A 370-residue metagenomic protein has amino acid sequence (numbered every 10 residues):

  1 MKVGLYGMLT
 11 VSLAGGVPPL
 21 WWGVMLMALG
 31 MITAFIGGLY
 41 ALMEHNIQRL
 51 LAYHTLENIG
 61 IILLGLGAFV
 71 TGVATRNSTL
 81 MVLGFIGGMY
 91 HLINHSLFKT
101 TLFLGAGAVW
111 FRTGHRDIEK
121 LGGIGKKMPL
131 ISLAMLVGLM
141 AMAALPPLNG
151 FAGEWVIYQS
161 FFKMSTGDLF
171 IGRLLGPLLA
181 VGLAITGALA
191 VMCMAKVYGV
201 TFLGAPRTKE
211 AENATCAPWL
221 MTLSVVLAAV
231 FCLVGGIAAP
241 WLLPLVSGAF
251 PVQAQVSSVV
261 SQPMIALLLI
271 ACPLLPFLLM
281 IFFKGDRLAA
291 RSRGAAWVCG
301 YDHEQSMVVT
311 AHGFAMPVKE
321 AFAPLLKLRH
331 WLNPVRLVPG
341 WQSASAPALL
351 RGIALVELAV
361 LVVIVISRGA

Functional and structural regions predicted by a protein language model:
M1-N213: Hydrophobic transmembrane alpha-helices and their helix-loop junctions in integral membrane proteins
G87, H91, S224, A228 (+1 more regions): Pore-lining and gate-forming transmembrane alpha-helices of multi-pass membrane transport proteins
K99, A188-M194, C272-R291: Hydrophobic alpha-helical membrane-embedded segments
M135-P147, S224-W241, H312, A359-V360: Hydrophobic alpha-helical membrane-insertion segments
I171-G187, S258-F277: Hydrophobic alpha-helical transmembrane segments
L175-G187, N213-C232, L245: Polynucleotide-recognition surfaces of large bacterial nucleic-acid defense/processing enzymes
I185, L189, A229-L233, L268-L278 (+1 more regions): Hydrophobic cores of alpha-helical transmembrane segments in multi-pass integral membrane proteins
L242-L267, F283-A370: Aromatic-capped, Gly/Pro-kinked transmembrane alpha-helices
